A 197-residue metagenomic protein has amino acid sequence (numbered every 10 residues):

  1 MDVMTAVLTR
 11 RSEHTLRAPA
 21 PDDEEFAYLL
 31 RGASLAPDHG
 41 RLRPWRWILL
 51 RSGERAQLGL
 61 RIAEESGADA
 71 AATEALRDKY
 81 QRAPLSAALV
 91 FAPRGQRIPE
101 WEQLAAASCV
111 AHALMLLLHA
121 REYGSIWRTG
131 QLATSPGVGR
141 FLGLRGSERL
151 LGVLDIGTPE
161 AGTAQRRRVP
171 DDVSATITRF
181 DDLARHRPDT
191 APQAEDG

Functional and structural regions predicted by a protein language model:
M1-R82, R185-G197: N-terminal amphipathic, basic helical "cap/leader" segment at the start of enzyme domains
T5-S12, L150-G197: C-terminal helix-cap and adjacent tail motif
R11, F91-R94: Short, histidine-centered active-site or binding-site loop motifs used for metal coordination, general acid-base
A33, G95-F141: Small-aliphatic-rich amphipathic alpha-helix that forms the alpha element of a beta-alpha
S52-Q57, E64, P93-Q96, P136 (+1 more regions): Short, charged/polar surface micro-motifs in flexible loops or helix N-caps
L85, R121, R149-G152: Generic beta-strand structural signal
S86-V90: Active-site-flanking beta-strand signature of metal-NTP-handling nucleotidyl enzymes and homologous cyclase-like
V138-L151: Short, electropositive alpha-helical surface patch
